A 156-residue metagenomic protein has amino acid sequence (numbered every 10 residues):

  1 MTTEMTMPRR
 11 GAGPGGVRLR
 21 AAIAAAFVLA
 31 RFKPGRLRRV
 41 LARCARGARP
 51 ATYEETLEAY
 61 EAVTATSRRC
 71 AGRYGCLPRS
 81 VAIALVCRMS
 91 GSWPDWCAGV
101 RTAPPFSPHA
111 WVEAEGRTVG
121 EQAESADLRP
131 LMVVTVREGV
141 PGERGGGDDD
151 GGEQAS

Functional and structural regions predicted by a protein language model:
T2-G75, R88, W111-G120, E124-L131 (+1 more regions): Secondary-structure boundary elements
C76-S80: Short, thiol/selenol-centered motifs that function as redox-active sites or metal-ligating centers
V81-S156: Hydrophobic/aromatic-rich core segments of domains that either
